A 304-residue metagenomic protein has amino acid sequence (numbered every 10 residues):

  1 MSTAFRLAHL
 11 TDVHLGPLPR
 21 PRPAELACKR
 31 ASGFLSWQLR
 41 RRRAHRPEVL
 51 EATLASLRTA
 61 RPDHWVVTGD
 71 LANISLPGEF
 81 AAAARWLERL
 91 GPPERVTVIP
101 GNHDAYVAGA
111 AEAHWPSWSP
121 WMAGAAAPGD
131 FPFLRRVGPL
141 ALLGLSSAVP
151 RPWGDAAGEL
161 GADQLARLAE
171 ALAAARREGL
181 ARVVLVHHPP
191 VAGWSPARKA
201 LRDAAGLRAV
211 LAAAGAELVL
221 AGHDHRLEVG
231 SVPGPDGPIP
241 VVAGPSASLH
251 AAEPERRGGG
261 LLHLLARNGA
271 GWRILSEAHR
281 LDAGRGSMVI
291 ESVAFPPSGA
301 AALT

Functional and structural regions predicted by a protein language model:
M1-A8, L134-G144, A173, R177-A181 (+2 more regions): Beta-strand-turn-beta hairpins that frame and shape the catalytic cleft of phosphate-ester-processing enzymes
M1-F80: N-terminal active-site segment of His-dependent metallophosphoesterases
M1-T3, L265-T304: A short C-terminal boundary segment appended to hydrolase-like catalytic domains
H9-T11, H64-G69, V96-N102, S146 (+3 more regions): Active-site neighborhood of phospho(di)ester-bond hydrolases with catalytic His/Asp-centered motifs
H14-L18, N73-L76, N102-A110, P150-D155 (+3 more regions): Active-site environment of divalent metal-dependent phosphoester hydrolases
R40-P47, A60, I74-W86, L90-V96 (+5 more regions): Internal alpha/beta domain cores that form substrate/cofactor-binding pockets in large enzymes and binding proteins
P77, A81-R167, A209-A212, P235-P238 (+1 more regions): Extended active-site neighborhood of metal-dependent phosphoesterases/phosphodiesterases
E88, P196-N268: Conserved beta-sheet core of the metallophosphoesterase superfamily
